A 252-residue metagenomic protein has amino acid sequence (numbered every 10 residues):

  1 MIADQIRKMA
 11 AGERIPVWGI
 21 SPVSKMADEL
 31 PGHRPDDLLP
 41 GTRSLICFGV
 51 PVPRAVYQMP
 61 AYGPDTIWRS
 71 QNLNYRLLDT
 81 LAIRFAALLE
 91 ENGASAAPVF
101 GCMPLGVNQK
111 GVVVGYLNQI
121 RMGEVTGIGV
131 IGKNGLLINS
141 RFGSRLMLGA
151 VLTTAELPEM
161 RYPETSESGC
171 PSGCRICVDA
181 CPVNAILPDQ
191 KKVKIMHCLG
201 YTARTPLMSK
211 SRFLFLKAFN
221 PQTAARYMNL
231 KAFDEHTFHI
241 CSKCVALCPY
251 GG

Functional and structural regions predicted by a protein language model:
M1-L78: Non-catalytic, usually N-terminal nucleic-acid engagement modules in DNA/RNA processing proteins
E29, N74-G252: Catalytic cores of enzyme domains
